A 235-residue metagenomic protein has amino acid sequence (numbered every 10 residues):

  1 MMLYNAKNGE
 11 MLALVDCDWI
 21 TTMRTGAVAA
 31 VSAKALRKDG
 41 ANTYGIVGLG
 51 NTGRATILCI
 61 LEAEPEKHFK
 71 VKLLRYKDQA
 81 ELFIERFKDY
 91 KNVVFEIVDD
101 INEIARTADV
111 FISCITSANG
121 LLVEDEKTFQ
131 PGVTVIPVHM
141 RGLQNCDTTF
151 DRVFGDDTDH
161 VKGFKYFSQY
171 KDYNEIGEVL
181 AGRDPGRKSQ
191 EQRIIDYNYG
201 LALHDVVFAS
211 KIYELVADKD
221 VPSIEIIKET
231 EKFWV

Functional and structural regions predicted by a protein language model:
M1-A41: Phosphate/diphosphate ligand-binding glycine-rich loop within oxidoreductases
A29, G40-L61, L74-Q79: Glycine-rich adenosine-cofactor-binding loop
A29-A33, T56, I60, V206-F208 (+1 more regions): Buried hydrophobic packing segments
L36-T43, K67, Q130-P131: Short helix-loop-beta connector
E62-F87: NAD(P)-binding Rossmann-fold cofactor-contacting core
V93-S168: Rossmann-like adenosine-cofactor binding region
G142, C146-V235: Adenosine-phosphate binding glycine-rich loop
